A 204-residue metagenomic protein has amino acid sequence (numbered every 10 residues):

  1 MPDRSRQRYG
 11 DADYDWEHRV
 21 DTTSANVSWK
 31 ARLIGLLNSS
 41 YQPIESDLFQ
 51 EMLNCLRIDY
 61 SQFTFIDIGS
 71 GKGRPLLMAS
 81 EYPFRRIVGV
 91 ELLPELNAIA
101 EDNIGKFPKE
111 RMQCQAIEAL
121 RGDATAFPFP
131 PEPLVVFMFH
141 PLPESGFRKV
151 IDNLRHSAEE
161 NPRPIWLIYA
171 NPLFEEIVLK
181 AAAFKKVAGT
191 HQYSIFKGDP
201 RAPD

Functional and structural regions predicted by a protein language model:
M1-F63: S-adenosyl-L-methionine
Q62-G71: Conserved class I S-adenosyl-L-methionine
G73-L77: Glycine-rich SAM-binding Motif I of class I
R86-E91: Conserved SAM-binding motif I beta-strand of class I
L93, N103, L173: Residues in the short beta-alpha loop(s) of Rossmann-like NAD(P)-binding domains
N97-P131: S-adenosyl-L-methionine
A119-E159, R163: Active-site segment flanking the S-adenosylmethionine/decSAM binding pocket in AdoMet-dependent transferases
S145-P200: C-terminal substrate-binding/active-site "lid" region of AdoMet-derived donor-dependent transferases
